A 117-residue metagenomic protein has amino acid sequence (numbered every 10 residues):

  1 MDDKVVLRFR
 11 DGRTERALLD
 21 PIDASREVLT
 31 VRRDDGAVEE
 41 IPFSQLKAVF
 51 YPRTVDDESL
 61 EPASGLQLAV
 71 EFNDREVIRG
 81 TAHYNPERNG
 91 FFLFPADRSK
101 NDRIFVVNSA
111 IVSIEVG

Functional and structural regions predicted by a protein language model:
M1-G117: Conserved RNA-binding domains used in RNP assembly and mRNA/RNA metabolism
